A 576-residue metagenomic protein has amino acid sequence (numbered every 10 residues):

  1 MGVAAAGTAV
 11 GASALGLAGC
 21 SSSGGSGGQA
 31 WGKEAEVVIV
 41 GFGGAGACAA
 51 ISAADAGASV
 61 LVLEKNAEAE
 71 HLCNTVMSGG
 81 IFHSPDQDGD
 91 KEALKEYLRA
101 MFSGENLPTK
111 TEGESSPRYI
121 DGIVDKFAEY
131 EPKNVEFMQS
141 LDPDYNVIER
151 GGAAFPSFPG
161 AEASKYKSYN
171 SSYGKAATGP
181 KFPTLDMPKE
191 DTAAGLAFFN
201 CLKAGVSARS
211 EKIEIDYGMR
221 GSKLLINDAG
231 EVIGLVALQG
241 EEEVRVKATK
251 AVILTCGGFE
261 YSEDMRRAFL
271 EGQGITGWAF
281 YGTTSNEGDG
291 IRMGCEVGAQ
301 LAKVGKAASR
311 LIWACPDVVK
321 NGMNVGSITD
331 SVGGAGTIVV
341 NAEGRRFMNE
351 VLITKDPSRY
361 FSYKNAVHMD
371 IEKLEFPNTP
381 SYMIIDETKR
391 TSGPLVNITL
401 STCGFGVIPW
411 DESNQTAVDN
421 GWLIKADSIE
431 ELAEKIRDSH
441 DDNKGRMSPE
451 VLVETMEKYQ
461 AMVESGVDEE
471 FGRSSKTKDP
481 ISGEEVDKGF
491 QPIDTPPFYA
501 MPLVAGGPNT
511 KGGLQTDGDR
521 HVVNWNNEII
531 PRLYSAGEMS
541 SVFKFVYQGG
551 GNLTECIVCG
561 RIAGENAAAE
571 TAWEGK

Functional and structural regions predicted by a protein language model:
M1-C20: N-terminal export signals
W31-A45: Beta1/beta-strand and adjacent pyrophosphate-binding region of the FAD-binding site in flavoprotein oxidoreductases
A56-T75: Glycine-rich FAD pyrophosphate-binding loop
V76-M101: N-terminal glycine-rich dinucleotide-binding loop that anchors FAD/FMN and/or NAD(P) in oxidoreductases
V124-G240, E263-D264, A314-P316, M456 (+1 more regions): Conserved redox-cofactor binding core of oxidoreductases
K223, G445, V451-F543, Y547: A glycine-rich dinucleotide-binding beta-alpha-beta segment and adjacent secondary-structure elements that constitute
G240-E242, V246-K320, L553, I562 (+1 more regions): Glycine-rich loop(s) and the adjacent beta-strand/alpha-helix scaffold that form part
I291, V297-D442, M447: An anion/pyrophosphate-binding glycine-rich loop and adjacent beta-alpha core in soluble alpha-beta enzymes
